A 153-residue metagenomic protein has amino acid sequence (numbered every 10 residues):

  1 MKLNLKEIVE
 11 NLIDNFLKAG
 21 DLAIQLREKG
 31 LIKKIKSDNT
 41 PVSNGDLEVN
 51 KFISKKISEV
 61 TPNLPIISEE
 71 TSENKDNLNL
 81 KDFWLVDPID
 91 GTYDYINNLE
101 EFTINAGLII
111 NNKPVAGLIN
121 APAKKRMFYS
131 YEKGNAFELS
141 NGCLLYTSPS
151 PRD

Functional and structural regions predicted by a protein language model:
M1-I89: N-terminal subdomain of lithium-sensitive/metallo-dependent phosphomonoesterases centered on the IMPase/IPPase/PAP
S43, T92, T147: Ser/Thr-glycine-rich phosphate-binding loops at phosphate-binding pockets of nucleotides, nucleotide cofactors
L78-F137: DPxDG-like acidic metal-binding loop motif
V115, L144-L145: Short, isolated positions in well-ordered beta-strands
E138-C143: A structural micro-motif at secondary-structure boundaries
Y146-D153: Conserved small/polar residues in nucleotide/adenosyl-binding loops
